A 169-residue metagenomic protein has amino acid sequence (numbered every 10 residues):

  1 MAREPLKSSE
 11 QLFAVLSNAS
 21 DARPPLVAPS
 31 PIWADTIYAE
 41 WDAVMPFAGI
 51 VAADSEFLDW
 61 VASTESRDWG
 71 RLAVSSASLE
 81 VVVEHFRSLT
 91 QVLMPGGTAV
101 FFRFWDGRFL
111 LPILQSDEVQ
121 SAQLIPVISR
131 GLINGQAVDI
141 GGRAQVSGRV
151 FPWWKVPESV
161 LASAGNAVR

Functional and structural regions predicted by a protein language model:
M1-R103, G107-R169: Terminal low-complexity "docking" segments
